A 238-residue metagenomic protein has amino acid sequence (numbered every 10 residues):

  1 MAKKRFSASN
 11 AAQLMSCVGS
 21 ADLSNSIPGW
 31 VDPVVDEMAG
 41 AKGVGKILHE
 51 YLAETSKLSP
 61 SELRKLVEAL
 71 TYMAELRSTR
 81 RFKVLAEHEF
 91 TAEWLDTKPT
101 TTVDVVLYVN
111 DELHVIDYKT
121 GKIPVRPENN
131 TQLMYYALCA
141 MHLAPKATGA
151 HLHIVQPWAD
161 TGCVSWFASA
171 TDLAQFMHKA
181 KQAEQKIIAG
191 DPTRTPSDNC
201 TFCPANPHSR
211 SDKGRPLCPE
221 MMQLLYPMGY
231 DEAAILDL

Functional and structural regions predicted by a protein language model:
M1-V115: Metal-dependent nuclease catalytic cores that hydrolyze phosphodiester bonds in DNA/RNA, characterized by
G29, E54, K122, H142 (+3 more regions): Short loop/turn segments at secondary-structure transitions that flank enzyme active sites
G29-E37, L58-S59, K122-R126, L143 (+1 more regions): Short, polar/flexible loop-turn hinges at active-site or ligand-entry regions and domain interfaces
P33, D117-K122, A234-L238: Glycine- and acidic
K42, K46, N130, A174 (+1 more regions): Conserved structured core elements
K46, E50-A53, M134, L138 (+1 more regions): A broad, structural surface signal
A53, A174-L238: Accessory terminal regions of nucleic-acid processing enzymes
R81-I187: Mg2+/Mn2+-dependent nuclease catalytic core
